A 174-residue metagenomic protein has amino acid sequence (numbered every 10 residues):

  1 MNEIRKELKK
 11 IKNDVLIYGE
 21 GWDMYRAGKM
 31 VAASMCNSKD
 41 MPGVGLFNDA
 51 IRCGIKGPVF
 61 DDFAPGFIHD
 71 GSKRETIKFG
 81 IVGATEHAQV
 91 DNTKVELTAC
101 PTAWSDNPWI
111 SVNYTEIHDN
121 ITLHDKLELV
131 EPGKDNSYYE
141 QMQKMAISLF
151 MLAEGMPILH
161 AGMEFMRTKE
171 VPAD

Functional and structural regions predicted by a protein language model:
M1: Active-site groove signature of glycoside hydrolases
E7-D14: Secondary-structure transition/capping motifs at alpha-helix termini and the adjoining loop/turn into the next element
D14, Y18-P172: Conserved alpha/beta catalytic core and glycan-binding cleft of carbohydrate-active enzymes
